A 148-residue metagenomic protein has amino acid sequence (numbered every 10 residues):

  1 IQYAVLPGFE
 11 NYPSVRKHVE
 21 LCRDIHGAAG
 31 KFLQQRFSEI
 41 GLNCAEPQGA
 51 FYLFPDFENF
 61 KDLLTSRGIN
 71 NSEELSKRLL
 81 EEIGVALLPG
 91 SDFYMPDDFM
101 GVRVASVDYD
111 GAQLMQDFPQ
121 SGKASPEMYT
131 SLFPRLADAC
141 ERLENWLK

Functional and structural regions predicted by a protein language model:
I1-K148: PLP-dependent class I/II
